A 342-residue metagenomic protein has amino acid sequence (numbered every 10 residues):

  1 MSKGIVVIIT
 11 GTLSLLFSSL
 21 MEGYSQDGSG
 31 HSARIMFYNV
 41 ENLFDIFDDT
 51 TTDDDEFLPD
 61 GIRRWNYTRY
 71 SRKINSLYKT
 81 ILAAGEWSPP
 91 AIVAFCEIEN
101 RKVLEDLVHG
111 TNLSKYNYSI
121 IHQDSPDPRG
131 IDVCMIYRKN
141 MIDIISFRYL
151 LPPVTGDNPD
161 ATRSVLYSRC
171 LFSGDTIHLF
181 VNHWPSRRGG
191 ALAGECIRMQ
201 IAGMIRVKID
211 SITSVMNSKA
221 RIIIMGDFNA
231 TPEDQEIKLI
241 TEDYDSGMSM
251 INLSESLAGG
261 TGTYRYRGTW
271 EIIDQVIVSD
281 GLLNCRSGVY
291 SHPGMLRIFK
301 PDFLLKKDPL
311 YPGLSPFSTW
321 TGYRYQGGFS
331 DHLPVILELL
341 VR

Functional and structural regions predicted by a protein language model:
M1-G30: Bacterial Sec-dependent N-terminal signal peptides
G23-N117, I121-V133, L304-G313, F317 (+3 more regions): N-terminal, active-site-proximal structural segment of metallo-dependent hydrolase catalytic domains
Q26-D27, I209-I222, A230-R342: Metal-dependent phosphoester-hydrolase catalytic domains
E41, I98-E99, P185, F228-T231 (+1 more regions): Catalytic metal-binding/acid-base residues of hydrolase active sites
T51-D54, D175, F180-G194: Active-site His/acidic residue clusters
G61-T68, P89-F95, H122-Q123, V154-T155 (+4 more regions): Second-shell loop/turn segments in exported
I98-P185: Structured beta-strand-rich core segments of catalytic domains in phosphoester-bond hydrolases
